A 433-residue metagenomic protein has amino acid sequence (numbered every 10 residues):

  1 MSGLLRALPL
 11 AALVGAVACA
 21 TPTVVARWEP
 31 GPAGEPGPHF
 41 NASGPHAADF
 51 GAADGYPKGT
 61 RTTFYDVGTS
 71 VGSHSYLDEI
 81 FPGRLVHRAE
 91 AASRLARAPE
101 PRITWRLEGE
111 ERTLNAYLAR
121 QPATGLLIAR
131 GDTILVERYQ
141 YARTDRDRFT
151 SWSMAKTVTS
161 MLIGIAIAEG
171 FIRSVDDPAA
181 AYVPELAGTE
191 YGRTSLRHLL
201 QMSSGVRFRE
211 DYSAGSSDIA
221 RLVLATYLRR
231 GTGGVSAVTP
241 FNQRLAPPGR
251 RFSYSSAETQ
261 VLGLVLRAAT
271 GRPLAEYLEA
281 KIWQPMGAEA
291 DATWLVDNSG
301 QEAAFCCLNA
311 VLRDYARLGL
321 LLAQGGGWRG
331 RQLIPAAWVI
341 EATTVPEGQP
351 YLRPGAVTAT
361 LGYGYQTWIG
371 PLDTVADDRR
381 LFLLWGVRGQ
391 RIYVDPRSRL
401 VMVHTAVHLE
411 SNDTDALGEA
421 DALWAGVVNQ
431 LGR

Functional and structural regions predicted by a protein language model:
M1-P9: Bacterial N-terminal signal peptides that target proteins for export
C19-T144, I172, Q201, G205 (+3 more regions): N-terminal leader/targeting segments and the immediately adjacent pre-domain N-terminus
Y117-L127, Y141-F171, D176-E185, E190 (+3 more regions): Short active-site loop at a secondary-structure junction that contains or immediately precedes the catalytic residue(s)
D132, T150-V175, L199, L262-L266 (+1 more regions): Active-site SXXK
Y139, D145-R146, D211-S213, A220-S299 (+1 more regions): Catalytic-site signature segments of enzymes, centered on catalytic residues
T150, A168-D211, F241, A268-C306 (+1 more regions): Active-site helix/loop module of the DD-peptidase/beta-lactamase fold, centered on the serine-lysine SxxK catalytic
E258-V265, A304-W328, Q390-A406: Active-site-proximal alpha-helical segments within enzyme catalytic domains
E289-A292, T343-V401: Active-site Gly/Thr loop motif
